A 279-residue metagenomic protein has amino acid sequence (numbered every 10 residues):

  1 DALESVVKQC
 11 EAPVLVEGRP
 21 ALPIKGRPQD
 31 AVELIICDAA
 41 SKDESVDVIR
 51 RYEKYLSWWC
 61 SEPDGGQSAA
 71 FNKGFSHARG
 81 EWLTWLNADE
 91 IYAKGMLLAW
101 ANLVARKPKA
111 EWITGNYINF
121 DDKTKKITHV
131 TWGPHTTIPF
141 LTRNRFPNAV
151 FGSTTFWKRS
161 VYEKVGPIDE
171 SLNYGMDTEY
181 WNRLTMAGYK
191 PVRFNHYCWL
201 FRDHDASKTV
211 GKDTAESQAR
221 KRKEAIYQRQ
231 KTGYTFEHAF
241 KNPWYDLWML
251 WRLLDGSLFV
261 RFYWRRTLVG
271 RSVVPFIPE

Functional and structural regions predicted by a protein language model:
L3-E4, V46-R50, N72, G80 (+1 more regions): Short alpha-helix within the catalytic core of nucleotide-sugar-dependent glycosyltransferases
E4-A31: Short, acidic, metal-binding catalytic loop of nucleotide-sugar glycosyltransferases
S5, D38-D47, N87: A conserved acidic beta->alpha catalytic loop
A39, G65, D89-I91, Y117 (+1 more regions): Acidic metal-phosphate-binding loop of nucleotide-sugar-dependent transferases
E62-A78: Glycine-rich, basic loop-to-helix element that forms the pyrophosphate-binding segment of sugar-nucleotide handling
L83: Short aromatic/hydrophobic "clamp" motif used to bind/position activated sugar donors
I91, G95-H129: Conserved donor NDP-sugar-binding/catalytic core segment of glycosyltransferases
P134-S217: Conserved nucleotide-sugar donor-binding catalytic segment
